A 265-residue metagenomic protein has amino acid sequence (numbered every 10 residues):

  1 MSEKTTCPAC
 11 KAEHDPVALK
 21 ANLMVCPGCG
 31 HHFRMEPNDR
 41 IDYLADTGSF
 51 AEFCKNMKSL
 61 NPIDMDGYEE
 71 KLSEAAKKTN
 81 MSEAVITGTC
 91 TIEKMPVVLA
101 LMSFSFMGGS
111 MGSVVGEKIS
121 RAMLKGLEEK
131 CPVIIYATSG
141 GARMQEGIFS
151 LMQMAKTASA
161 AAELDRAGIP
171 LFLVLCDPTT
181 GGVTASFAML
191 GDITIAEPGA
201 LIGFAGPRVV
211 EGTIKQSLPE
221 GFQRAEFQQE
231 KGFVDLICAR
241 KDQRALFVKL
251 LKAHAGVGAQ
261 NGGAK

Functional and structural regions predicted by a protein language model:
M1-S82, T89-I92, K249-K265: Intrinsically disordered, low-complexity segments enriched in small/flexible residues
T6, V25, P37-R40, V115-A122 (+4 more regions): General structural feature for long, well-ordered alpha-helical segments within catalytic domains of soluble enzymes
P8-K11, F104-S105, G140: Short hinge/gating elements
A21-M24, V114, G182, M189: Charged, alpha-helix-enriched surfaces in structured cytosolic catalytic cores of large nucleotide-utilizing machines
L72, L101-S110: Short, basic, glycine/proline-bearing loop/turn elements
T79-A84, G109-L124: Glycine-rich anion/phosphate-binding loops
C90-M102, K118-A142: A structural preference for short, pocket-lining loop segments at secondary-structure junctions
A137-G258: Conserved catalytic cores of soluble enzyme domains, especially glycine-rich substrate-binding beta-alpha loops
